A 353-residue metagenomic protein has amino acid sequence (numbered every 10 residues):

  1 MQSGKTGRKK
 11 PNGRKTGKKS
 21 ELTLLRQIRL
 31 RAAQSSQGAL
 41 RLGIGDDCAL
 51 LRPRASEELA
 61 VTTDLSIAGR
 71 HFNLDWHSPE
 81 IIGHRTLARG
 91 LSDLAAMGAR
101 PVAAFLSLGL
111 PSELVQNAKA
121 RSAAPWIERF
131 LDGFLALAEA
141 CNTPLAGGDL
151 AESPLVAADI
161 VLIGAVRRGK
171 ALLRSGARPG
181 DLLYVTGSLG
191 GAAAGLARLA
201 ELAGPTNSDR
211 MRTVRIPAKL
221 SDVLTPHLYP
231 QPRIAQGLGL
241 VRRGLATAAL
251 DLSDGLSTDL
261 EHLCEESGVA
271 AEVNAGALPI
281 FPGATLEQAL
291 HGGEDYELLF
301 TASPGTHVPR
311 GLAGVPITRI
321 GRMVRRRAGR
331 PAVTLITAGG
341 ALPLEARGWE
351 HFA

Functional and structural regions predicted by a protein language model:
Q2-T23, Q27-S36, E57, H77 (+4 more regions): Glycine-/charge-enriched secondary-structure boundary and capping motifs
T23-V185: Glycine-rich phosphate/pyrophosphate-binding loop regions near the starts of catalytic domains
P53, L240-V241: A short acidic-Thr-Gly-centered motif at the start of a beta-strand
A60-T63, L155, L172-G239: Short, acidic (Asp/Glu-rich) active-site segment that either coordinates a divalent metal cofactor
R70, A193-G195, L260: Short helix/loop capping segments that flank catalytic or ligand/cofactor-binding pockets
F72-W76, A218, R242: A short, mixed-charge helix-start or loop-turn motif at secondary-structure junctions
L87, L131, R233-I234, S257: Generic non-transmembrane alpha-helix signal with a bias for helix starts/N-cap capping motifs
L94, G169, G190-G191, D254-L256 (+1 more regions): Glycine-rich nucleotide phosphate-binding loop and flanking beta-alpha elements of Rossmann-like dinucleotide-binding
